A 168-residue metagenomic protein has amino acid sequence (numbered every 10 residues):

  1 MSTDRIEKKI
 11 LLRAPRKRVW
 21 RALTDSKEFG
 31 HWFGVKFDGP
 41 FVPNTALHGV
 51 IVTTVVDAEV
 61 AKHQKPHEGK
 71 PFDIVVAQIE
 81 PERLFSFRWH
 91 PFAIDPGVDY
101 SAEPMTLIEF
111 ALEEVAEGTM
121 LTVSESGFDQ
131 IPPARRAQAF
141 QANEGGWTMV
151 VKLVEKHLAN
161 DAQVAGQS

Functional and structural regions predicted by a protein language model:
D4, P104, I108, M120 (+2 more regions): Lipid interaction determinants
R5-L12: Short amphipathic
E7, K27-F72, S168: Short beta-edge strand/loop motif at the mouth of beta-sheet-based domains
A22-L23, I79: Conserved catalytic core of Hanks-type protein kinase domains
D38, V55-E117, K156: Hydrophobic-ligand binding "helix-grip"
I51, W89, V123-E125: Residue-level recognition of conserved beta-strand positions in structured domain cores
G127-S168: A conserved amphipathic terminal alpha-helix motif
